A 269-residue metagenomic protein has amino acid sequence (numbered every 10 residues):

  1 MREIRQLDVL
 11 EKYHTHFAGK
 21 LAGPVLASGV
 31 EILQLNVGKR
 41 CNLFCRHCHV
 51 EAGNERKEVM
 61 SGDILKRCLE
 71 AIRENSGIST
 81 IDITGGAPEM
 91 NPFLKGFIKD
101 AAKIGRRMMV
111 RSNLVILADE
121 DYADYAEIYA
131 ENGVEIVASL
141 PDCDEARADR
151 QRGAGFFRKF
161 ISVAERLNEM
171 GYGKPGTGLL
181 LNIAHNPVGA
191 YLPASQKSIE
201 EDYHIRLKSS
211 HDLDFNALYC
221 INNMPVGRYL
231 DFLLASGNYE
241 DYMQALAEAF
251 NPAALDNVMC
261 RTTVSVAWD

Functional and structural regions predicted by a protein language model:
M1-L10, N222-L230: Eukaryotic acidic, serine/proline-rich intrinsically disordered low-complexity regions that function as flexible
R2-G85, E89-R106: Conserved alpha-helical substructure of the radical SAM core
P24-V25, E127-I128, D256: Short secondary-structure boundary/capping segments
N42, E55, L117-D119, E145 (+2 more regions): Generic "edge-of-domain/loop-turn" microfeature
C48, I78-I83, Y125-A130, D202-L213: Short N-terminal helix-initiation segments at or just after the protein's N-terminus
K66-D82, N91-N186: Radical SAM/AdoMet-radical enzyme domain recognition
E145-T262: Radical SAM enzyme [4Fe-4S]-AdoMet core and its adjacent flexible, acidic and glycine-rich loops/tails across
V266-D269: Short acidic-glycine loop/turn motifs at beta-strand connectors
